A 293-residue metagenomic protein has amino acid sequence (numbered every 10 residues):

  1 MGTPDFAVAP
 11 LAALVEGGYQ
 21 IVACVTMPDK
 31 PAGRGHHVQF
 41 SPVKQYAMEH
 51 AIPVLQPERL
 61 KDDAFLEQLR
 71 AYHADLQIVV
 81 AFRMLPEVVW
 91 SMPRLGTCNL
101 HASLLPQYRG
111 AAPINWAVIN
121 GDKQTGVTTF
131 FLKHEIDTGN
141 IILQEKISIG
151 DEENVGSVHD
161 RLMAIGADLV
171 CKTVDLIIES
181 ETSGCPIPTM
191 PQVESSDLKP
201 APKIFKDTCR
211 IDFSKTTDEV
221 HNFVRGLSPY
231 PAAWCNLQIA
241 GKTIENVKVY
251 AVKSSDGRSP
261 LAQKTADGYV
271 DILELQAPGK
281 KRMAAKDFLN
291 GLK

Functional and structural regions predicted by a protein language model:
M1-R34: N-terminal Rossmann-like dinucleotide-binding module
T3-F6, E58-K61, A81-M84, K253-D256: Short beta->alpha connector loops
G17, M27, L76-P200: Donor/substrate-binding cores of folate-linked one-carbon enzymes
Q20, A51-P53, G96: Conserved beta-strand segments of alpha/beta enzyme cores
P31-H73: N-terminal glycine-/serine-/threonine-rich beta1-alpha1-beta2 phosphate-ribose binding loop of Rossmann-like
T208-K293: An anion-binding loop in the catalytic cleft
